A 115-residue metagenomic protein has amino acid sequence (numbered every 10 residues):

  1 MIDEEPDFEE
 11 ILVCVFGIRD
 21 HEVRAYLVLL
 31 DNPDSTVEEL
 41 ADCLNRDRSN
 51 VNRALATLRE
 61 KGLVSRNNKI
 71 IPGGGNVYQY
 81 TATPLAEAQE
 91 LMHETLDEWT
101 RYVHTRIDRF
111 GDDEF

Functional and structural regions predicted by a protein language model:
E10-E22, T36, K69-L91: Short, cationic-aromatic polyanion-contact patches
V23-L27: Pre-recognition alpha-helix immediately N-terminal to the DNA-recognition helix within helix-turn-helix or winged-helix
L29, L40, A54-K61: Basic amphipathic alpha-helical segments that dock to polyanions
S35-C43: Short acidic, hydrophobic short linear motifs in intrinsically disordered regions
E60-K69: A short, conserved structural fragment
L85-F115: Amphipathic alpha-helical dimerization/coiled-coil segments that flank or bridge DNA-binding/regulatory modules
